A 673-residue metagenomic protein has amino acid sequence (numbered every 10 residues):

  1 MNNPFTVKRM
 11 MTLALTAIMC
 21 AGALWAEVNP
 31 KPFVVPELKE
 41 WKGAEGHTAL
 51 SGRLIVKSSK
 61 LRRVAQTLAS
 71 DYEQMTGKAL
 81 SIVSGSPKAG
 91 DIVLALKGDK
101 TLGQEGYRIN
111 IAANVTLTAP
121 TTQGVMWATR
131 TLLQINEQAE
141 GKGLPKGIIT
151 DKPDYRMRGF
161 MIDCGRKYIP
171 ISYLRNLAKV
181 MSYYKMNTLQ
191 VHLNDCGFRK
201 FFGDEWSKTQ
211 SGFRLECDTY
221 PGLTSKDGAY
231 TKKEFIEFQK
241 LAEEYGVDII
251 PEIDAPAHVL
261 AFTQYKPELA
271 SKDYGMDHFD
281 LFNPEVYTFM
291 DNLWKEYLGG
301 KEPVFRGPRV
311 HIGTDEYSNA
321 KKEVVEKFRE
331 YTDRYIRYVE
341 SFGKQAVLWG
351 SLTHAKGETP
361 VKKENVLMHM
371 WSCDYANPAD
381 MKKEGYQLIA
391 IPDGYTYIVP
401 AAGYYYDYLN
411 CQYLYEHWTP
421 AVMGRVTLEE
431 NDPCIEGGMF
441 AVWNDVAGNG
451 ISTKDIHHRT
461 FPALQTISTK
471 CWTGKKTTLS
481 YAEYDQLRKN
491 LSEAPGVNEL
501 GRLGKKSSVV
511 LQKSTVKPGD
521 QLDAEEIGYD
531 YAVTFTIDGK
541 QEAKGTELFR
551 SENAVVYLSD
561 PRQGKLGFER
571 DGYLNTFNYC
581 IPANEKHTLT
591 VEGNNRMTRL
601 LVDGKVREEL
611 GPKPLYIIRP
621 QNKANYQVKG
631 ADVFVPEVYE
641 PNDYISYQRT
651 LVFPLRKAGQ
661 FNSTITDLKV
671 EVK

Functional and structural regions predicted by a protein language model:
T12, T16, A26-P153, A346-A355 (+2 more regions): Acidic, contiguous N-terminal accessory segments
T101-H278, E285-Y287, D291-R309, Y338 (+2 more regions): Feature activates predominantly on carbohydrate-active enzymes
L189-V191, F235-A242, V533-F535, E585-V602 (+1 more regions): Short tryptophan-centered beta-strand motifs in secreted/extracellular beta-sheet-rich domains of glycan-recognition
F262, P267-V366, W371-D380, E384: Active-site neighborhood of glycoside hydrolase catalytic domains
P360-V366, C373-K513: Flexible, acidic glycine-rich loops studded with aromatic residues
S508-E569, G659-F661, I665, V670-K673: Extracellular glycan-recognition modules
L566-T588: Short, aromatic/His-centered strand-loop micro-motif at the edge of beta-sheets
E609-I665: Flexible glycan-contacting loops in extracellular carbohydrate-active proteins
